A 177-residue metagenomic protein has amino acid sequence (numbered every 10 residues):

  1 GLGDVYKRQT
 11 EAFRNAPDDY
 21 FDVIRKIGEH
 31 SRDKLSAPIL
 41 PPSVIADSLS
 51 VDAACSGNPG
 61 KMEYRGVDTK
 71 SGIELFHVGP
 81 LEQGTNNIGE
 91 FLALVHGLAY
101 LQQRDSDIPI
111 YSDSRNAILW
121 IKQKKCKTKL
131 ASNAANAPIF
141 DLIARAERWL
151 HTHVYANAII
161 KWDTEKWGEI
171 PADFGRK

Functional and structural regions predicted by a protein language model:
G1, C55-N58, A99-R176: RNase H catalytic domain
L2-Y6: Short, small-residue-biased leader/transition segments that mark boundaries at the very start of proteins
T10-R14, S36-I88, Y100: RNase H-like nuclease fold core
F21-S43: Non-catalytic propeptide/linker segments at domain boundaries
I88, L92-H96: Short amphipathic alpha-helical face segments that pack within enzyme cores and frequently flank/anchor catalytic
